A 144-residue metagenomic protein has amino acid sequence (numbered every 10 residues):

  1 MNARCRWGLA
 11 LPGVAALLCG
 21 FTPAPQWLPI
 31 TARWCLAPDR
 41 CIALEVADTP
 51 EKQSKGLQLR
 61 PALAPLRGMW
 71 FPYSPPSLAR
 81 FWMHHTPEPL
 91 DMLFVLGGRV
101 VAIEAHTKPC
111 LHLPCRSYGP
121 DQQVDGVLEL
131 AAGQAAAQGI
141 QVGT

Functional and structural regions predicted by a protein language model:
N2-L11: Bacterial N-terminal signal peptides that target proteins for export
C5, F21-P23: Extended hydrophobic/aromatic-rich secondary-structure runs
A10-C19: Bacterial N-terminal signal peptides
P23-T144: Compact, glycine-rich, soluble single-domain proteins
